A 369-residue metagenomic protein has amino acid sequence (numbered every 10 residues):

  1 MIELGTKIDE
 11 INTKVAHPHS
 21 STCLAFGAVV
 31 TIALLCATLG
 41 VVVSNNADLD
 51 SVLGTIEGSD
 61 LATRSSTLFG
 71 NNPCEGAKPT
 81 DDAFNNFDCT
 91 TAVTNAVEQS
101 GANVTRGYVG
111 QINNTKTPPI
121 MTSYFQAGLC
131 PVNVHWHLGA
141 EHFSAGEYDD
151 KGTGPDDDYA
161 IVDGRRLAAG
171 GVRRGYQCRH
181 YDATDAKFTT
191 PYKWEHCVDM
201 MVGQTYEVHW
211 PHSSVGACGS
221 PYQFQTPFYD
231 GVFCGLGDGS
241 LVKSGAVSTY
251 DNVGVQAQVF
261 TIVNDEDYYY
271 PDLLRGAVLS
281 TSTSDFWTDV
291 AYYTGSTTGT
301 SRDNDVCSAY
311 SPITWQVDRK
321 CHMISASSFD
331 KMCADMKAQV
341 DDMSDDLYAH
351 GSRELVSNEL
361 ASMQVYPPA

Functional and structural regions predicted by a protein language model:
M1-H19: Intrinsically disordered cytoplasmic terminal tails of membrane proteins
A16-D50: Single-pass membrane-anchoring alpha-helices
S44-L68: Ser/Thr/Pro/Gly-rich low-complexity linker/stalk segments immediately outside membranes or between
S65-V104: Long, low-complexity intrinsically disordered regions
T94-T205, H212-A217, P221-F228: Short N-terminal edge-element motif at the start of the domain
S214-C307: Short helix-loop boundary/capping segments
T294-A369: Long, compositionally biased interface segments
